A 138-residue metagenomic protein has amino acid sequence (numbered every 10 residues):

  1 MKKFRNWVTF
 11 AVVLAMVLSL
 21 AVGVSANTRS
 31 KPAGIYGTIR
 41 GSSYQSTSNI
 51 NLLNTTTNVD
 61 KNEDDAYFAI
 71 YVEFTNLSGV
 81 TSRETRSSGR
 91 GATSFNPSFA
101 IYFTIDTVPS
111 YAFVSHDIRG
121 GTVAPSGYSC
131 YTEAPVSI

Functional and structural regions predicted by a protein language model:
M1-N49: N-terminal prepro-regions of secreted/extracellular proteins
V24-S25, N58, S82, S126-E133 (+1 more regions): Intrinsically disordered, low-complexity segments of exported/surface proteins
T28-L77: Short, surface-exposed binding/anchoring microloops in extracellular/periplasmic proteins
G37, A92, Y128: Extracellular and organelle-lumenal recognition/adhesion modules and their flexible linkers in secreted
Y44-T47, Y102-D106: Extracellular and analogous surface-interaction loops
G79-F95: Solvent-exposed serine/threonine-rich low-complexity stretches and specific carbohydrate-binding patches
T93-I105: Exposed aromatic-hydrophobic patches
F103-V108, A112-S137: Short, exposed beta-strand-loop hairpins at the edges of beta-sheets in extracellular/periplasmic proteins
